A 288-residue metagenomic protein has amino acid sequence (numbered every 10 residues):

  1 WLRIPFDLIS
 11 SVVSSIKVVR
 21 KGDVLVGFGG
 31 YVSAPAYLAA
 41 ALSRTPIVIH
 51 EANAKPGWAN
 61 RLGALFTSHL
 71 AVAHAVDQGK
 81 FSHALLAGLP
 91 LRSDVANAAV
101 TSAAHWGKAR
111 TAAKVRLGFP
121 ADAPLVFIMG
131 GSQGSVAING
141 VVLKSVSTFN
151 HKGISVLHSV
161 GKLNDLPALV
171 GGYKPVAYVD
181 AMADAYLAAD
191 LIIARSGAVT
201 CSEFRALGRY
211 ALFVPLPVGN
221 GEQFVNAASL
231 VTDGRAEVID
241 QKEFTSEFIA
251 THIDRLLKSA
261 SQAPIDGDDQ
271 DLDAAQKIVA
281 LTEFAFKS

Functional and structural regions predicted by a protein language model:
W1-V24, A34, L42: An amphipathic, basic-hydrophobic alpha-helix
G22, T67, A189: An anion/phosphate-binding loop that grips the pyrophosphate of nucleotide cofactors and donors
F28-V32: Short His-centered aromatic/hydrophobic patch
A41-T111: Active-site-proximal region of nucleotide-activated glycan assembly enzymes, centered on histidine/acidic-rich loops
S43, L187-A189, E203-L212: Conserved donor-binding/catalytic loop of nucleotide-activated donor transferases
V100, K108-A194, C201, F224-A228 (+2 more regions): Donor-nucleotide binding loops and adjacent catalytic segments primarily of GT-B fold Leloir glycosyltransferases
A194, Y210-N220: Short hydrophobic beta-strand element within catalytic cores of glycosyltransferases and related nucleotide-activated
R255-K258, Q270-S288: C-terminal alpha-helical cap of glycosyltransferases
